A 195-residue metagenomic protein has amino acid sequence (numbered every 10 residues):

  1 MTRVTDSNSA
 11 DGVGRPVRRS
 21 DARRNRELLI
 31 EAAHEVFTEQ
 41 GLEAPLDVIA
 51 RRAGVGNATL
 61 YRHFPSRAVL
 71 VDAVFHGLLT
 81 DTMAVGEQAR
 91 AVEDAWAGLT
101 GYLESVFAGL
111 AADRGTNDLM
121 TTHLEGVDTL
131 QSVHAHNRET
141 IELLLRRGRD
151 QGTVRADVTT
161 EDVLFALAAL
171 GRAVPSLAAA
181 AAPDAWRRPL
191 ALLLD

Functional and structural regions predicted by a protein language model:
M1-R52, V69-D72: Basic, helix-initiating cap at the start of DNA-binding domains
N25, V74, L78, T82 (+5 more regions): Hydrophobic/aromatic residues within well-ordered alpha-helical segments
F37, P45-L46, N57, R67 (+4 more regions): Amphipathic alpha-helical segments enriched in hydrophobic/aromatic and basic residues that form the DNA-contacting
G41-L42, R62, R155: Helix-turn-helix/winged-helix DNA-binding modules
P45, G115-T122, T153, D157-V158: Short, hydrophobic secondary-structure boundary micro-motifs
G54-F64: Short hydrophobic/aromatic patch on the recognition helix
A73, A84-A112, E125-T129, E139: Hydrophobic alpha-helical connector segments
G126-A168, P175-S176, D184, R188: Amphipathic alpha-helical packing segments from all-alpha helical-bundle domains
